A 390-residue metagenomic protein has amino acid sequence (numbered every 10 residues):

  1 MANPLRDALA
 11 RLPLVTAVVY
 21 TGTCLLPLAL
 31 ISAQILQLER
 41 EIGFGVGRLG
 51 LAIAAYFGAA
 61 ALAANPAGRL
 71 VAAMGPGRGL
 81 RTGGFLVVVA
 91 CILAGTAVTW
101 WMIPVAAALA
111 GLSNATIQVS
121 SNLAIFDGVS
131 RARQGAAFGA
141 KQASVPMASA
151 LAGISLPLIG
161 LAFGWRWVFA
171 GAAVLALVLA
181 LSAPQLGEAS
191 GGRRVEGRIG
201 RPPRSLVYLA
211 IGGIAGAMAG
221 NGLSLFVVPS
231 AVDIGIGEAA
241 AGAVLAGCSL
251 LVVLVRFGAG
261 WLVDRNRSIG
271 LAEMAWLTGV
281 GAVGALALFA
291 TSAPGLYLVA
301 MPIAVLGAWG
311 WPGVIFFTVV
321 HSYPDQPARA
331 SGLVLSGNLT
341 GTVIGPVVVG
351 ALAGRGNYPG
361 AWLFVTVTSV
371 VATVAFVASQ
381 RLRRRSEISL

Functional and structural regions predicted by a protein language model:
A29, F57-N65, S149-A150, S249-V253 (+2 more regions): Residue-level signature of mid-helix packing/kink "hotspots" within the transmembrane helices of 12-pass Major
I31-S32, S205-A246, V252-R256: Extracytoplasmic gate region of multi-pass secondary transporters
A63-G75, R256-S268: Helix-to-loop junctions at the C-terminal end of transmembrane segments in multipass secondary transporters
A73-G84, R265-T278: Cytoplasmic membrane-interface "Motif A"-like loop-to-helix N-cap segments of 12-TM Major Facilitator Superfamily
A106-S144: Cytoplasmic helix-loop-helix junction between adjacent transmembrane helices in 12-TM secondary transporters
A140-Q185: Helix-loop-helix hairpin linking two adjacent transmembrane segments in secondary transporters
I269-I315: C-terminal transmembrane helical hairpin of 12-TM major facilitator-type secondary transporters
D325-Y358, V365: A late C-terminal transmembrane helix in Major Facilitator Superfamily
